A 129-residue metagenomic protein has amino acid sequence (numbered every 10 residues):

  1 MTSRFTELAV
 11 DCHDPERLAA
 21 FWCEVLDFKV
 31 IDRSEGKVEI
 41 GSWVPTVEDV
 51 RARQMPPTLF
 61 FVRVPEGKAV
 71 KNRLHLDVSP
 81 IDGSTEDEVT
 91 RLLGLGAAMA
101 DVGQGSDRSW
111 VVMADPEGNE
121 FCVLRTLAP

Functional and structural regions predicted by a protein language model:
M1, G41-S42, T46-V47, Q54-K71 (+2 more regions): Domain-length accessory/inserted modules outside core catalytic folds
M1-A19, L74, L127-P129: N-terminal beta-strand motif that seeds the catalytic metal site of vicinal oxygen chelate
R4, G36, P57, N72-L74 (+1 more regions): Residues that flank catalytic or metal-binding motifs in active/ligand-binding sites
D11-P56, G94, V102, D107: Core segments of cupin and vicinal oxygen chelate
H13-P15, L76-E117: Vicinal oxygen chelate
S42-V44, L124-A128: Short beta-strand-to-coil "C-cap" segments at the C-terminal boundary of structured domains/repeats, marking
